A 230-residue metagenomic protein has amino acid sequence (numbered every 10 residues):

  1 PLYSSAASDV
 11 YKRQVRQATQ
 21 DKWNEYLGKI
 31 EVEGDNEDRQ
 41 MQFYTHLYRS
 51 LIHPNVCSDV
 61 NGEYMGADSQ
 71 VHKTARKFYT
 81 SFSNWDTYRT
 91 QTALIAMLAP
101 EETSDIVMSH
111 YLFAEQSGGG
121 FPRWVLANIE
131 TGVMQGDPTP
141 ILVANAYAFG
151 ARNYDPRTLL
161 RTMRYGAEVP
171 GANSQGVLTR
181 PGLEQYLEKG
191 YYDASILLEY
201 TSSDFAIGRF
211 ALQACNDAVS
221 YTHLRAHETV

Functional and structural regions predicted by a protein language model:
P1-A7, Y11, H223-V230: Single conserved hydrophobic/aromatic residue that forms the stacking wall/gate of nucleotide- or nucleobase-binding
S5-F78, L112, G120, N153 (+2 more regions): Acidic/polar, glycine-enriched structural segments that form the non-catalytic walls/loops of the carbohydrate-binding
K12, V32-N36, Y79, I95-A99 (+4 more regions): Generic alpha-helical structural element
R16, N36-Q40, S83, T87 (+4 more regions): Solvent-exposed, acidic/flexible segments
N24-D35, M41-Q42, S69-Y79, W85-A96 (+3 more regions): Glycine- and acidic
T45-S58, T80-S104, I141-G150, D204-C215: Alpha-helical support elements that line or immediately flank enzyme active sites and cofactor-binding pockets
D105, H110-S220, L224: Active-site cavity-forming subdomains of large catalytic enzyme subunits
